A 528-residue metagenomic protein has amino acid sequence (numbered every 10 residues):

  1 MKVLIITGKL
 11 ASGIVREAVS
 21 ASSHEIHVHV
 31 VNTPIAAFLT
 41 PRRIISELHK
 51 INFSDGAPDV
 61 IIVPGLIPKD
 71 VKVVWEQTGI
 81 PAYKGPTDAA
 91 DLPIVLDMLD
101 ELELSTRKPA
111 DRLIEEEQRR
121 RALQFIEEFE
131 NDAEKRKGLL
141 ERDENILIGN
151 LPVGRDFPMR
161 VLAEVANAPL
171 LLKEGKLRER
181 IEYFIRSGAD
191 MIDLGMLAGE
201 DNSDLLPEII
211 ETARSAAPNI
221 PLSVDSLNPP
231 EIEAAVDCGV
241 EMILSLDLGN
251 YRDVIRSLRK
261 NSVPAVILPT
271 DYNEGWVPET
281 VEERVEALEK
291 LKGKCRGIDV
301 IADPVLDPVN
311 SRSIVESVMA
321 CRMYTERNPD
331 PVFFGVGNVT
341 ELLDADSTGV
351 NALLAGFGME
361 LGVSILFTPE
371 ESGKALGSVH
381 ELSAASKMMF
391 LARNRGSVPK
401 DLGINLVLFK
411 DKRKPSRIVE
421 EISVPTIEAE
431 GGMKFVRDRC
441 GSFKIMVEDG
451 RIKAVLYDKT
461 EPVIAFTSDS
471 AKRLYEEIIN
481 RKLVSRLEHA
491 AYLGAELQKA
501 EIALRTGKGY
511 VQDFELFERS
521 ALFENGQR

Functional and structural regions predicted by a protein language model:
K2-I5, K9, H24-V71, W75-T78 (+5 more regions): Metallocofactor- and cofactor-centric catalytic cores in central/energy metabolism, strongly enriched
L4-T7, G13-I26, K84, S262-L408: Catalytic alpha/beta core domains of metabolic enzymes, predominantly
V63, A82-K84, M159-N167, D190-L194 (+6 more regions): Hydrophobic faces of well-ordered beta-strands that scaffold small-molecule active sites in alpha/beta enzyme cores
I94-G175, K444-V447, V511-R528: N-terminal amphipathic alpha-helix/helix-capping segment at the start of soluble metabolic enzymes
D111-E115, N131-R136, L140-G154, P158 (+2 more regions): Conserved anion-binding
F157-E179, L244-D247, E274-E282, V339-S347: Active-site mouth loops of central-metabolism enzymes
A189-S215: Glycine-rich, proline-tolerant flexible connector loops at the mouths of alpha/beta enzymes
K434-R528: Extended hydrophobic packing segments that form well-structured cores
